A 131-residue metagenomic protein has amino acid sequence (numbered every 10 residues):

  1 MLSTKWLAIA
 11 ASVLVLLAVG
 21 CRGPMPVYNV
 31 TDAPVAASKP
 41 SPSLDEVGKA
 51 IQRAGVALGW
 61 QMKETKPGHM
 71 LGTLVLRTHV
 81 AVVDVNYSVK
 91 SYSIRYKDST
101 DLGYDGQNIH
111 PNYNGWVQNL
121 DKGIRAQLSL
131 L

Functional and structural regions predicted by a protein language model:
M1-I9: Bacterial N-terminal signal peptides that target proteins for export
I9-V15: Hydrophobic helical h-region of N-terminal Sec-dependent signal peptides in bacterial secretory/periplasmic proteins
L17-G20: C-terminal motif of bacterial Sec signal peptides marking the signal peptidase cleavage site
R22-L131: Ser/Thr-rich, low-complexity intrinsically disordered terminal regions
